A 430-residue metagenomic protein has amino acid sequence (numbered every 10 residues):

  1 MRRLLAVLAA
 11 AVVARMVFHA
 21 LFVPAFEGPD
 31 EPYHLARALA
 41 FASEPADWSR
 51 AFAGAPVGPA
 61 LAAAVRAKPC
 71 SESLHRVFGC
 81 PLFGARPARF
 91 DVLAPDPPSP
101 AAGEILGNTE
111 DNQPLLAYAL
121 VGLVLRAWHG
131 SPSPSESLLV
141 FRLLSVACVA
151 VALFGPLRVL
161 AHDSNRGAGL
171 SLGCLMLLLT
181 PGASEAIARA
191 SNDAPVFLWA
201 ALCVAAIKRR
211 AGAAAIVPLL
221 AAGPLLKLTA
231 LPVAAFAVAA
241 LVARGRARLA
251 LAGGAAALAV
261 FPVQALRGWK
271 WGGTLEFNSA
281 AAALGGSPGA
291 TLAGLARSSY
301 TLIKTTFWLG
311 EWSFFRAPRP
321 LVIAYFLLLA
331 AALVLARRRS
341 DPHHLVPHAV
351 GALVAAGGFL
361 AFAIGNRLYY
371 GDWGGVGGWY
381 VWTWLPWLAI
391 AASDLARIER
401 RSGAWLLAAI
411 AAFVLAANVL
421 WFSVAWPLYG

Functional and structural regions predicted by a protein language model:
P29, L144-A147, L175, L179-L202 (+3 more regions): Multi-pass, polyprenyl lipid-linked donor-dependent membrane glycosyltransferases
S43-F141: Interfacial juxtamembrane loops and adjacent helix segments that form the catalytic/substrate-binding surfaces
S131, S135, P156-L179, L198 (+1 more regions): Transmembrane-helix signature of polytopic, membrane-embedded enzymes that assemble or transfer cell-envelope glycans
L139-S164: Transmembrane-helix motifs of polytopic, lipid-linked glycan transferases
G155, P195-G212, L219, W387 (+1 more regions): Specific aromatic-rich, kink-prone transmembrane helix
R209-A211, V233-L258, R338-S340: Perimembrane helix-loop-helix junctions
A213-L228, V233-A239: Membrane-interface alpha helices of multi-pass inner-membrane proteins
A247-A332: Membrane-lumen/periplasm interface segments of specific transmembrane helices in polyprenyl phosphate-linked
